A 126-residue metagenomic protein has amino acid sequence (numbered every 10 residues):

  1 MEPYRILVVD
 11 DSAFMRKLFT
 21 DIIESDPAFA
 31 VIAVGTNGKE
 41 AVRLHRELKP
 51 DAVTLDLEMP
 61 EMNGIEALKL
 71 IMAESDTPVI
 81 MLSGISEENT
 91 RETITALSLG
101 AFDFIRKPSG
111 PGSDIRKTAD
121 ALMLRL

Functional and structural regions predicted by a protein language model:
Y4, A13-A33: Two-component/phosphorelay signaling modules centered on CheY-like receiver
D10, D56: Active-site residues of response regulator receiver
N37-E40, N63-E66: Acidic catalytic/metal-coordinating carboxylates
R46-L48, L70-T77, L99: Conserved phosphotransfer cores of two-component systems
L48-T54: Active-site beta3 strand of CheY-like receiver
M59: Receiver (REC) domain active-site loop signature in two-component systems and cognate sites in sensor histidine kinases
E66, A73, S86-D120: Alpha4 helix (beta4-alpha4-beta5 surface) of REC/receiver domains from two-component response regulators
L82-G84: Hydrophobic/aromatic residues positioned on beta-strands within the core alpha/beta folds
